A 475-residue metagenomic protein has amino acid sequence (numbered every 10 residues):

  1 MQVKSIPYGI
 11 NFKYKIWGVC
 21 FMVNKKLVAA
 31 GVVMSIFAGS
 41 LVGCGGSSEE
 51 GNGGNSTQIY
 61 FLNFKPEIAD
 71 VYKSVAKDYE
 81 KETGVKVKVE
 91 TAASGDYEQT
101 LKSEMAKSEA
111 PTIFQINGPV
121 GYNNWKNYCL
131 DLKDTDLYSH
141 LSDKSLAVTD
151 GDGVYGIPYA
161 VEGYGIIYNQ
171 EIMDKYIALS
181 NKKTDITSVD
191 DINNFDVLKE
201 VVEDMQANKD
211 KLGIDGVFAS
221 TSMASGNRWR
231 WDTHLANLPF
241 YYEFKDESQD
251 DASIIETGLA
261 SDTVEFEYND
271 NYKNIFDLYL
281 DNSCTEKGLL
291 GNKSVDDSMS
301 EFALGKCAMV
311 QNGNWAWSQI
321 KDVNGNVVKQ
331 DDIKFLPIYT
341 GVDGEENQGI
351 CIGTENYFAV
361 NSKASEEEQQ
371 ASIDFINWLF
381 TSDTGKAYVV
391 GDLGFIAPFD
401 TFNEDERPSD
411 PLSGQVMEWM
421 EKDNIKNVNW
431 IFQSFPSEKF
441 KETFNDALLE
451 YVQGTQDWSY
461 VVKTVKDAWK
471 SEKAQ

Functional and structural regions predicted by a protein language model:
I6-I10, I16-G18, V23-G31, A38-G121 (+7 more regions): Conserved N-terminal structural module of periplasmic/extracytoplasmic solute-binding proteins
T57-Q58, E82-T91, E109, N181-D190 (+4 more regions): A local structural motif
E82, K86-V87, N324-G394: Extracytoplasmic/periplasmic substrate-recognition and gating elements
T91-T100, N193-V197, L289-L304: Short helix-initiation/N-cap motifs at beta->coil->alpha
N117-D174, D332-I338: Hinge/lid segment of periplasmic solute-binding proteins
G153-Y159, D196-A260: Extracytoplasmic/periplasmic solute-binding protein
E200-E203, D246-N292: Glycine-centered hinge/linker elements that transmit conformational signals in sensory and ligand-binding systems
I352, G394-F402, G414-K470: C-terminal capping/gating helix-and-loop segments adjacent to ligand/active sites or protein-protein/ligand interfaces
